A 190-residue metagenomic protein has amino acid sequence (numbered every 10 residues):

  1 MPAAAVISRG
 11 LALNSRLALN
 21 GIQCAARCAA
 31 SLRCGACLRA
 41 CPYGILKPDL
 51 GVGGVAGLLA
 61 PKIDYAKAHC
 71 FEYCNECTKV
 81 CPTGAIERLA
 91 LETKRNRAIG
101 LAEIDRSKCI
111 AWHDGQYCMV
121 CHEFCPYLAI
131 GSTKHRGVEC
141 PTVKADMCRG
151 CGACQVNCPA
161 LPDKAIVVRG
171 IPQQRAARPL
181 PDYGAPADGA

Functional and structural regions predicted by a protein language model:
M1-A190: Non-ligating segments of multi-cofactor redox enzymes
